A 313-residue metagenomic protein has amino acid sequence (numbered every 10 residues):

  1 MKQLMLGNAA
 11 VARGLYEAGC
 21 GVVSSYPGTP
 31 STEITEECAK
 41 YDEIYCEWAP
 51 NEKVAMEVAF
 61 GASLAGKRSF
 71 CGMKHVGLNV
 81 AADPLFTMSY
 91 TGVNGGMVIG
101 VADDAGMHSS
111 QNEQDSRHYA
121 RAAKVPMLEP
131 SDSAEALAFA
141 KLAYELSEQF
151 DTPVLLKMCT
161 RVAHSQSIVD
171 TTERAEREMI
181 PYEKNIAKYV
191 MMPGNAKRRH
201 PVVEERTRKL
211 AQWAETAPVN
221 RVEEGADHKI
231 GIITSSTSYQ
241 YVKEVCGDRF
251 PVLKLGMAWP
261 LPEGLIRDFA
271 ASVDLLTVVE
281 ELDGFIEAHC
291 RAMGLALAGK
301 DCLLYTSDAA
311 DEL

Functional and structural regions predicted by a protein language model:
M1-R13: N-terminal amphipathic/basic leader segments beginning at the initiator methionine
L4-L6, G21-V22, Y26-T29, E33 (+6 more regions): Metallocofactor- and cofactor-centric catalytic cores in central/energy metabolism, strongly enriched
V22, G28-E148, C159: Thiamine diphosphate
A39-Y41, F86-S89, Q114-R117, Y144-L146 (+4 more regions): Short, solvent-exposed amphipathic alpha-helical segments in soluble enzyme and RNA/protein-processing domains
D104-A105, C159-A163, S236-S238, D283: Glycine-rich beta-alpha junction loops
F150-G225: Conformationally flexible catalytic loops at phosphate/diphosphate-handling active centers
A217-A292: Glycine-rich, anion-gripping cofactor-binding loops and their flanking helix/strand elements in enzyme active sites
Y305-L313: Single conserved hydrophobic/aromatic residue that forms the stacking wall/gate of nucleotide- or nucleobase-binding
